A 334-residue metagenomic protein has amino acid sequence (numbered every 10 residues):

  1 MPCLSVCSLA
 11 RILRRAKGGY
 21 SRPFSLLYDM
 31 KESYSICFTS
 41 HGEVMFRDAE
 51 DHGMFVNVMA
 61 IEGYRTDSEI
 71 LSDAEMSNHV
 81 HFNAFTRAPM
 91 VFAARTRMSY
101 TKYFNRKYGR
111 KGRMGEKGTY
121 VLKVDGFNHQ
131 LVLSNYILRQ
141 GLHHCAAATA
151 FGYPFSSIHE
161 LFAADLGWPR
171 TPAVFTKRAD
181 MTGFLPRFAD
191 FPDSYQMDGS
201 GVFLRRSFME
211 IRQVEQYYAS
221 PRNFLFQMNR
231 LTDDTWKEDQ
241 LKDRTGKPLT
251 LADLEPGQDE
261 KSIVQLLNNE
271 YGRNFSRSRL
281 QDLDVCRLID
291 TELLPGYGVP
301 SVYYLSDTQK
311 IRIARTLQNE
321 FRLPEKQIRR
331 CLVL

Functional and structural regions predicted by a protein language model:
P2-E75, T86-L334: Short Pro-Cys-Gly-centered "Cys-loop" motif that presents a nucleophilic cysteine in a tight turn
N78-H81: Short acidic-rich active-site patches of cyclic nucleotide enzymes
